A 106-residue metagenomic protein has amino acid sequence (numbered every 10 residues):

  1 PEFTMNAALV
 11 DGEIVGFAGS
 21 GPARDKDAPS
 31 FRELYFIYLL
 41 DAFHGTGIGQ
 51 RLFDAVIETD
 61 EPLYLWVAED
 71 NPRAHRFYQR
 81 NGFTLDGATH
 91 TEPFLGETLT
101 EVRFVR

Functional and structural regions predicted by a protein language model:
P1-H44, Q50-A55: Acetyl-CoA-dependent GNAT
T46-Q50, E97-R106: Accessory recognition modules or surfaces
F53, T59-D70: Conserved GNAT acetyl-CoA-binding A-motif
A55, R76-F77: Structural preference for long, well-ordered alpha-helical segments within the folded cores of structured domains
L65-R76, T91-E101: Conserved beta-strand-loop-alpha-helix junction that forms the acyl-donor binding cleft
Y78, F83: Conserved active-site tyrosine of GNAT-family acetyltransferases
D86-H90: Conserved S-adenosyl-L-methionine
